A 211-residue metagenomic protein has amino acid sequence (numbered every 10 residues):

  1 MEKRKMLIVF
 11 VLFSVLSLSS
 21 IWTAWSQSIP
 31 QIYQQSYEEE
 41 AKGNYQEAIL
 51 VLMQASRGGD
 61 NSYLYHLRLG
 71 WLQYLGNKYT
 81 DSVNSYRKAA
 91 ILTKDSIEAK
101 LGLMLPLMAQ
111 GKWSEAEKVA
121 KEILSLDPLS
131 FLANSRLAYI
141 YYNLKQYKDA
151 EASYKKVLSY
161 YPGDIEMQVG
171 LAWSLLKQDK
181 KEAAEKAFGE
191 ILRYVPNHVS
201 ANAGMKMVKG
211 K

Functional and structural regions predicted by a protein language model:
E2, I21-R68: N-terminal leader/linker segments that initiate helical-solenoid repeat arrays
S28-P30, Y63-L64, I97-E98, F131-L132 (+2 more regions): Helix-start (N-cap) detector for alpha-helical repeat units in TPR-like alpha-solenoids, especially tetratricopeptide
E40, L67, Q73-Y74, M108 (+3 more regions): Position-specific recognition of the canonical hydrophobic site in helix A of tetratricopeptide repeat
G58, L92, S125-L126, Y160-Y161 (+1 more regions): Structural marker of alpha-solenoid helical repeat scaffolds
